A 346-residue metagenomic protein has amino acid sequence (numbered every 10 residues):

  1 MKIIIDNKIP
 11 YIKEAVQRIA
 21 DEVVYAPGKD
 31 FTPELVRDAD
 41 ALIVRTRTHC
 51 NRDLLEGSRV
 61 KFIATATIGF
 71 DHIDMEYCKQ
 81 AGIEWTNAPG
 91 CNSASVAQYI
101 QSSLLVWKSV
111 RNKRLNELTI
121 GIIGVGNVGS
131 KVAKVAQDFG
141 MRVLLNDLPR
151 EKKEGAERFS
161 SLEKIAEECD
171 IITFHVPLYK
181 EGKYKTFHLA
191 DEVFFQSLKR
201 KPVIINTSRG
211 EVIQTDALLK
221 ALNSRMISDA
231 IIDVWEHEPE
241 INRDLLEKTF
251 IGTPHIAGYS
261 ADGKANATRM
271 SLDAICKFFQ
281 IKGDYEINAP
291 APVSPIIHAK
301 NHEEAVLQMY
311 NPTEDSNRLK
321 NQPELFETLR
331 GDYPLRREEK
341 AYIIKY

Functional and structural regions predicted by a protein language model:
M1-A39: N-terminal glycine-/charge-rich "phosphate-binding" loop or analogous flexible N-terminal tail
P10, D138-G155: NAD(P)-binding Rossmann-fold cofactor-contacting core
V36-A41, G57-K61, E167-I172, K199-P202: Short acidic/histidine-rich motifs immediately flanking catalytic phosphotransfer sites in two-component signaling
D40-N112: Phosphate/diphosphate ligand-binding glycine-rich loop within oxidoreductases
C50, E151-R243: Rossmann-like adenosine-cofactor binding region
G57-K61, A81-E84, M141, R200-P202 (+1 more regions): A short helix->loop->beta-strand "cap" motif at the edges of active sites that frequently abuts
S103-D138: Glycine-rich NAD(P)-binding loop of Rossmann-like domains
K201, S208-Y346: Rossmann-like dinucleotide-binding domain for NAD(H)/NADP(H)
